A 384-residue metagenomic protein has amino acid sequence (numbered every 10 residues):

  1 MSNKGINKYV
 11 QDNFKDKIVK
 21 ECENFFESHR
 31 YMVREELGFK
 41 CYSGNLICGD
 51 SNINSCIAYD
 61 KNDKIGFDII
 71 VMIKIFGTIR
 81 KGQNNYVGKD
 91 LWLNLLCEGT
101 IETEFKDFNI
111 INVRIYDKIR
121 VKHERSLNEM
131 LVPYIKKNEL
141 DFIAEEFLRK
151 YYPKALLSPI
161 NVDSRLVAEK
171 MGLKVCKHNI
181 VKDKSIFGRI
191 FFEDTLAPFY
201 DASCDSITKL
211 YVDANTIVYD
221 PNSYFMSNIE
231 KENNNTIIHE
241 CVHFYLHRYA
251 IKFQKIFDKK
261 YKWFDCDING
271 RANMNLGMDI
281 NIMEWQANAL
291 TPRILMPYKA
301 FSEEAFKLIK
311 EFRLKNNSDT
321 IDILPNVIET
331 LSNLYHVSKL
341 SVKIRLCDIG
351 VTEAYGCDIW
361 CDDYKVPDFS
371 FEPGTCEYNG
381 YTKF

Functional and structural regions predicted by a protein language model:
M1-F384: Active-site hotspot residues in diverse enzymes, especially metal/ion-binding acidic/histidine motifs
